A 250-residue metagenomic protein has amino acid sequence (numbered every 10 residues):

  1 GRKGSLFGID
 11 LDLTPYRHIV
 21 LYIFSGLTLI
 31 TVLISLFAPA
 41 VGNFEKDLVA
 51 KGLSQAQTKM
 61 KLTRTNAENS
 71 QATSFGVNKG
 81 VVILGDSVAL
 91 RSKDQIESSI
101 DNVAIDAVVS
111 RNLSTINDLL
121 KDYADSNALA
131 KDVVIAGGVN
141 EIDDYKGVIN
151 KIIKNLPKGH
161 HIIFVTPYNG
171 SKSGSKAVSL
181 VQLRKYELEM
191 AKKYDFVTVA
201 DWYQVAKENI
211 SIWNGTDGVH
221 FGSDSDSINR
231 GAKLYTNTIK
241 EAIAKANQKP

Functional and structural regions predicted by a protein language model:
R2-V82, S126-A128, K233-P250: N-terminal secretory targeting modules
K61-N66, Q95-I96, N209-N214: Short aromatic-enriched loop/helix-cap "lid" or pocket-rim segments at secondary-structure transitions that line
A72-K151, S171-G174, V178-V181: Conserved SGNH/GDSL esterase-like catalytic core that processes O-acyl groups on lipids and polysaccharides
V82, I163, T198-A200: Hydrophobic/aromatic beta-strand patches that form the interior of the parallel beta-sheet core in alpha/beta enzyme
D106-V108, V165, A200-V205: Conserved beta-strand termini and adjacent loop/short-helix elements that scaffold enzyme active sites in alpha/beta
A136, V165-T166: Alpha/beta-hydrolase-fold catalytic nucleophile elbow
K158-H161: A short helix->loop->beta-strand "cap" motif at the edges of active sites that frequently abuts
S175-P250: Catalytic His-Asp segment of secreted/periplasmic serine-dependent ester chemistry enzymes
